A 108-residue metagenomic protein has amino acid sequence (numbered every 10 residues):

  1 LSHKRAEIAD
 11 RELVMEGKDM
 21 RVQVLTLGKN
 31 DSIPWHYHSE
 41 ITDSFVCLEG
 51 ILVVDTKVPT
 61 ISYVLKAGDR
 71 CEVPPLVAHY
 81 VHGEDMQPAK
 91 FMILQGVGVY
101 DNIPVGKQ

Functional and structural regions predicted by a protein language model:
L1-Q23, P34-W35, A67, I103-Q108: A short, N-terminal "cap"/entry segment at the start of jelly-roll beta-barrel domains of the cupin/DSBH fold
K18-D19, E40, P59, M86-Q87: Short strand-connecting beta-turns/loops that link adjacent beta-strands
V24-L25, H36-Y37, T42-C47, C71: His/acidic/aromatic-lined binding-pocket segments of jelly-roll/cupin-type domains and related regulatory beta-sandwich
K29-D31, E40-I41, V77-A78, Q87: A generic "binding-loop/recognition-motif" signal
W35, V54-D55, Y63, V73 (+1 more regions): Short beta-strand His + acidic residue motifs that chelate non-heme Fe in jelly-roll/DSBH and cupin folds
T42-A67: A short beta-strand-loop-beta hairpin characteristic of the jelly-roll/cupin
A67, P75-D101: Ligand-binding loop in jelly-roll beta-barrel domains
